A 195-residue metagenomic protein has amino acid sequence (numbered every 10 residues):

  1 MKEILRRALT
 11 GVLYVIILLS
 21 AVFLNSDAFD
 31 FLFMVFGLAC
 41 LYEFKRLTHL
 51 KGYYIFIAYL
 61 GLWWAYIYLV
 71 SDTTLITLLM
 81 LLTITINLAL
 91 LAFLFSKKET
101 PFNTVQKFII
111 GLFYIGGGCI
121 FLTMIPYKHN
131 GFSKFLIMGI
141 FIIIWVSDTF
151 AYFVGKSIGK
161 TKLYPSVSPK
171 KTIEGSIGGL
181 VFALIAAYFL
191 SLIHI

Functional and structural regions predicted by a protein language model:
M1-T172, S176-L192: Membrane-embedded alpha-helical bundles of polytopic integral membrane proteins
